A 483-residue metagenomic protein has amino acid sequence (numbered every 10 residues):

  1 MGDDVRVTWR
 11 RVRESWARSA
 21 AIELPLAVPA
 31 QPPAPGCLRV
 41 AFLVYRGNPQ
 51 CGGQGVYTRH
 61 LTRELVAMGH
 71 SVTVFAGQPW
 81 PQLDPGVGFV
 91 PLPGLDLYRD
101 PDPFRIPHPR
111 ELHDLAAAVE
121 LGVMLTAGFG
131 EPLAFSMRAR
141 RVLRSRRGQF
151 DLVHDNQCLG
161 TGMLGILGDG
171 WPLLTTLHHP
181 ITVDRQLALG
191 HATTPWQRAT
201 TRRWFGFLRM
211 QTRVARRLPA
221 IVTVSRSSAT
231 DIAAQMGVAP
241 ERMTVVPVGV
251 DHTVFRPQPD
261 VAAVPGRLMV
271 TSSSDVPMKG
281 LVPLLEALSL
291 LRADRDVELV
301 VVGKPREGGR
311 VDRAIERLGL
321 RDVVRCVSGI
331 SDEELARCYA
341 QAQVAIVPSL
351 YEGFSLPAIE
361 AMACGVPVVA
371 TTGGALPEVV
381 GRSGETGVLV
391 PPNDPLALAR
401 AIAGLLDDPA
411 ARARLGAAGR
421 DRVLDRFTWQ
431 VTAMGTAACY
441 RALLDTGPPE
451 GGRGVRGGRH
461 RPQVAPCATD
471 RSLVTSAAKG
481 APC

Functional and structural regions predicted by a protein language model:
G2-A20, L26-C37, F75-R138: A conserved catalytic-core segment of Leloir-type glycosyltransferases
D102-T126, L167-T212: Acceptor-binding helix/loop patch of EC 2.4 sugar-transfer enzymes, predominantly nucleotide-sugar-dependent
S227, G249: Carbohydrate-associated surface elements
V261-L288, V300: Conserved donor-binding/catalytic core segment of Leloir-type glycosyltransferases
V311-E333: Nucleotide-activated donor-binding/catalytic signature segment of Leloir-type glycosyltransferases, i.e., the conserved
L350: Aromatic "clamp/platform" in nucleotide-sugar-dependent glycosyltransferases that forms part of the donor/acceptor
P367-A370: Short hydrophobic beta-strand element within catalytic cores of glycosyltransferases and related nucleotide-activated
R382-S383, V388-P395, G404-P409: Conserved acidic donor-binding segment of nucleotide-sugar-dependent glycosyltransferases
